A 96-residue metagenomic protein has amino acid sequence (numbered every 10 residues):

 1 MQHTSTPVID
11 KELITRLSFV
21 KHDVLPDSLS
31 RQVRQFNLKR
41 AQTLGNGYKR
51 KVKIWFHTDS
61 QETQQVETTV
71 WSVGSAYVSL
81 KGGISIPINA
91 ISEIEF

Functional and structural regions predicted by a protein language model:
M1-E62, I94-F96: Short glycine-rich, low-complexity segments
G47, W71-V73, K81: A short, compositionally biased micro-patch
Q61-Q64, I86-I88: Short, surface-exposed beta-strand/loop "edge" segments at domain boundaries and coil↔beta transitions
Q64-W71: Short beta-strand-centered aromatic/proline hotspots
S75-F96: Short, Lys/Arg-rich amphipathic alpha-helical interaction segments that bind nucleic acids or acidic protein surfaces
